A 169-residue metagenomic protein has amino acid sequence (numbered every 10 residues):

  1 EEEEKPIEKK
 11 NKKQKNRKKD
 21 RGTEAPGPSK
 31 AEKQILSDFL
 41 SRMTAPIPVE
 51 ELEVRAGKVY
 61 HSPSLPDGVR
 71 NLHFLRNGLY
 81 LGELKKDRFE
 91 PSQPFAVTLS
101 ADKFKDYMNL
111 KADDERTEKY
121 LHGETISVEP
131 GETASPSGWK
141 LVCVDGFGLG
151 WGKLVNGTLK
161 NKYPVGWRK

Functional and structural regions predicted by a protein language model:
E2-K169: Polybasic, low-complexity RNA-engagement segments
